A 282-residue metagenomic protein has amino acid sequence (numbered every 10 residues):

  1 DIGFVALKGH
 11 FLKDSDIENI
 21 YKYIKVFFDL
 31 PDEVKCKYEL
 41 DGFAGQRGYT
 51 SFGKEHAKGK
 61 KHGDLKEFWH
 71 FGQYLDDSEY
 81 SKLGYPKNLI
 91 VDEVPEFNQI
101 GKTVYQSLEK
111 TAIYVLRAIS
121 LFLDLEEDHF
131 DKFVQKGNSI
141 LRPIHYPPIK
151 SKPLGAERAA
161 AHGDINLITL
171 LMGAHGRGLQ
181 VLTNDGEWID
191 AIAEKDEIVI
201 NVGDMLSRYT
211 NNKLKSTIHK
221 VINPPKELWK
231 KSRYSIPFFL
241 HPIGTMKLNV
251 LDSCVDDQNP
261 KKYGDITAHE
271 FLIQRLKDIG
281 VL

Functional and structural regions predicted by a protein language model:
D1-L282: Peripheral, non-catalytic segments flanking oxidoreductase cores
